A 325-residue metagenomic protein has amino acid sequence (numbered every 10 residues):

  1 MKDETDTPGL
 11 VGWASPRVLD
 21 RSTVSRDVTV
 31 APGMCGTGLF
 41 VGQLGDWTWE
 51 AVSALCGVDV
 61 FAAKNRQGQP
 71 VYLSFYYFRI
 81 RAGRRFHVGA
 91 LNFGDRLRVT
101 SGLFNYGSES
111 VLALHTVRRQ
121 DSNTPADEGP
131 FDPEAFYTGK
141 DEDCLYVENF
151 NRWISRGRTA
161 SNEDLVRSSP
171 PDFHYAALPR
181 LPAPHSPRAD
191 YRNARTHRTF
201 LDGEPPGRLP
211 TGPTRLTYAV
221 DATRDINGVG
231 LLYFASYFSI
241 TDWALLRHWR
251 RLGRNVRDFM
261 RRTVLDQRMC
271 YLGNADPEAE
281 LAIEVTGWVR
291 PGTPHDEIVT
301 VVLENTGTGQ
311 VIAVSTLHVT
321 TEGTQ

Functional and structural regions predicted by a protein language model:
M1-D46, N162-P210: N-terminal leader/capping segments at the start of a protein or of a new domain
M1-T100, Y106-G107, T241-W249, G253-F259 (+1 more regions): Hydrophobic, proline/glycine-rich low-complexity stretches
K2-T7, G89-R192, A275-P277, G287-Q325: HotDog/MaoC-like acyl-thioester-processing domains
D27-T29, R152-I154, T217-D221, C270 (+1 more regions): Generic structural detector for well-ordered beta-strands
Q43, W47, I240, R262 (+2 more regions): Low-complexity, intrinsically disordered regulatory segments enriched in Pro/Ser/Thr and acidic residues
V52-N65, R118-V147, T196-E204, L246-G253: Binding-site signature for planar aromatic cofactors or substrates
F200-A279, R290-H295: Acidic/His-leaning functional-site neighborhoods
L281-V285: Functionalized membrane-embedded alpha-helices
